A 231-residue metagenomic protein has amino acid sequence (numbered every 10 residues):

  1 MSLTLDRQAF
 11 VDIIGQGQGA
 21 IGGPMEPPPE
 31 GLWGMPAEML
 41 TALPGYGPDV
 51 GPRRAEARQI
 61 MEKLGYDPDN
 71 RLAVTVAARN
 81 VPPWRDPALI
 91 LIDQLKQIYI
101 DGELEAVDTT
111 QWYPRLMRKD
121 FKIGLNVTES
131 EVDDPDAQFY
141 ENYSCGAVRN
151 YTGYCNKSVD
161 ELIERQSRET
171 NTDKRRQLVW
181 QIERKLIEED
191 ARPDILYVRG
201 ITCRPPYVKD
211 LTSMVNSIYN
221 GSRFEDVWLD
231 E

Functional and structural regions predicted by a protein language model:
L3, V11-I14, G22-P24, P44-G51 (+5 more regions): Extracytoplasmic/peripheral linker and loop segments enriched in polar/acidic and small residues with frequent Thr/Pro
L3-R7, Q16, R53, K63-Y66 (+1 more regions): Glycine-rich, acidic and aromatic/proline-enriched surface loops and short helix-turn segments that act as binding
R7-F10, D69-A73, I98-D101, D120-I123 (+1 more regions): Loop/turn elements at helix/coil->beta-strand transitions in domains of secreted/extracellular proteins
I21-K63, V81-D86: Structural transition elements
R71-N80, E105: Short, well-ordered beta-strand elements
L89-I98, T110-F121: Short helices/loops that flank or line small-molecule/ion binding pockets
K122-V127, D194: Paired acidic/hydrophobic, glycine-rich loop segments that form the ligand-binding mouth/hinge of periplasmic-binding
T202-E231: Long beta-strand-rich cores associated with HINT superfamily self-processing modules
